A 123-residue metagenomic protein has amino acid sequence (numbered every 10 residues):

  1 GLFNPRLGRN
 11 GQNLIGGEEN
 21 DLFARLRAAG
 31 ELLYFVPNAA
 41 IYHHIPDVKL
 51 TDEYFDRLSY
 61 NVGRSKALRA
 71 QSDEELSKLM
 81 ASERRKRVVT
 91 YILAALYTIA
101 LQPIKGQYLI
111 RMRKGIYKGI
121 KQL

Functional and structural regions predicted by a protein language model:
G1-L2: Conserved nucleotide-sugar donor-binding and metal-coordinating catalytic region shared by glycosyltransferases
R9-A24: Acidic donor-binding loop at a coil-to-helix junction in glycosyltransferase catalytic cores that engages
Q12-G16, K49, L123: Short, surface-exposed loop/turn motifs that are enriched in glycine and acidic residues and include a nearby proline
N20-Y42: Catalytic donor-sugar/metal-binding loop of nucleotide-sugar-dependent glycosyltransferases
D21-R25, S65, Y91: Alpha-helical elements of Rossmann-like donor-binding domains used by nucleotide-donor carbohydrate transfer enzymes
N38-L79: Active-site/pore-lining binding-face segments in mid-to-C-terminal subdomains
R57-R64, E75-L123: Non-catalytic, C-terminal membrane-associated alpha-helical segments of glycosyltransferases
